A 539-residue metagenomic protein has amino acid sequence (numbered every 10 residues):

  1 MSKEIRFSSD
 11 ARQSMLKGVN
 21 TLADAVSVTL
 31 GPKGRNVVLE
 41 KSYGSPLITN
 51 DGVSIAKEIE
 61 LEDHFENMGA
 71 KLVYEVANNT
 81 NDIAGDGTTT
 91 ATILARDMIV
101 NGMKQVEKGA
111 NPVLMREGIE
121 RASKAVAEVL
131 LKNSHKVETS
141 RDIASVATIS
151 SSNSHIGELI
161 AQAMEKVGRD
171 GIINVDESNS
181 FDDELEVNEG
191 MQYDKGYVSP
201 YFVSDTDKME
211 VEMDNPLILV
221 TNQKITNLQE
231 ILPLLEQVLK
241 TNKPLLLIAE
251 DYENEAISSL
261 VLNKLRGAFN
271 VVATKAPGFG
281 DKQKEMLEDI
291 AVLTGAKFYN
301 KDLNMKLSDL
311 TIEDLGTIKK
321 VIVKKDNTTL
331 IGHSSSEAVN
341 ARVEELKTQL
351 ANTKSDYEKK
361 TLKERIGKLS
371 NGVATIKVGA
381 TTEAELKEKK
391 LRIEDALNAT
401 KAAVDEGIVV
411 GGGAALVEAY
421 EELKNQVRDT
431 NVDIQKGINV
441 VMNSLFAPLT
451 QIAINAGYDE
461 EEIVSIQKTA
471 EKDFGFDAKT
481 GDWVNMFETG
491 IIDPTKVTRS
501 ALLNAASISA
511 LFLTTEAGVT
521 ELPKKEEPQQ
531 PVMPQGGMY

Functional and structural regions predicted by a protein language model:
M1-Y43, M538-Y539: N-terminal, positively charged regions that mediate nucleic acid binding
S14-D24, E66-D82, E236-L239, E364 (+3 more regions): Short, hydrophobic/aliphatic alpha-helical segments
M15, G31, G85, G109 (+9 more regions): Residue-level signature of catalytic and energy-coupling elements of molecular machines, predominantly ATP/GTP-dependent
V26-N36, A77-A95, S152-E177, G372 (+2 more regions): Conserved phosphate/anionic-ligand binding catalytic regions in large, soluble enzymes, centered on
S45-N81, V198-M209, V220-P233: Glycine-rich oxoanion-binding loops at beta->alpha junctions
E60, E66, I376-Y539: Extended, low-charge hydrophobic alpha-helical regions
Q105-I149, E212-N215, D309-H333, R428-E488 (+2 more regions): A structural-propensity feature for long, helix-poor, extended segments
A127-E406, V410, P523-Y539: Long, structured protein-protein interaction/assembly regions in large complexes
